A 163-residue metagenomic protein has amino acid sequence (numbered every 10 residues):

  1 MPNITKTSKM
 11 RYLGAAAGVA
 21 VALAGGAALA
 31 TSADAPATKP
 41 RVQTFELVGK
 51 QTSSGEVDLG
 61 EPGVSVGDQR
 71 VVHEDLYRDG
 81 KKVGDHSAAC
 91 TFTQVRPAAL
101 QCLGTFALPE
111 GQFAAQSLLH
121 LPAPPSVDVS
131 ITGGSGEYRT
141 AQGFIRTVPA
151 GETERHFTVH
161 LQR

Functional and structural regions predicted by a protein language model:
P2-R163: Targeting-peptide/extracellular-domain and disordered-appendage signature
